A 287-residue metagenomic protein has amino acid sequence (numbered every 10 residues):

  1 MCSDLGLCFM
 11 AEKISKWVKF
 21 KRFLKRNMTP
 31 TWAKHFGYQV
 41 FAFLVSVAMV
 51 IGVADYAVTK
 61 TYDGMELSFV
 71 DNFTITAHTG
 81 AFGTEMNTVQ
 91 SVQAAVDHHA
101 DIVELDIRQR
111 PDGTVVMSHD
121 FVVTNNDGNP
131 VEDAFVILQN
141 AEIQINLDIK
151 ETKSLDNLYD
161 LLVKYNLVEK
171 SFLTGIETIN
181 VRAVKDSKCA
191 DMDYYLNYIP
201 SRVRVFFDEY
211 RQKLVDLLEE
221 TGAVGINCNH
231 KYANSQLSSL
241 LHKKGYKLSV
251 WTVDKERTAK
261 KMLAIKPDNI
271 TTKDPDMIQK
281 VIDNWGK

Functional and structural regions predicted by a protein language model:
G6-K287: Phosphate-group recognition and catalysis centered on beta-loop-alpha active-site segments
